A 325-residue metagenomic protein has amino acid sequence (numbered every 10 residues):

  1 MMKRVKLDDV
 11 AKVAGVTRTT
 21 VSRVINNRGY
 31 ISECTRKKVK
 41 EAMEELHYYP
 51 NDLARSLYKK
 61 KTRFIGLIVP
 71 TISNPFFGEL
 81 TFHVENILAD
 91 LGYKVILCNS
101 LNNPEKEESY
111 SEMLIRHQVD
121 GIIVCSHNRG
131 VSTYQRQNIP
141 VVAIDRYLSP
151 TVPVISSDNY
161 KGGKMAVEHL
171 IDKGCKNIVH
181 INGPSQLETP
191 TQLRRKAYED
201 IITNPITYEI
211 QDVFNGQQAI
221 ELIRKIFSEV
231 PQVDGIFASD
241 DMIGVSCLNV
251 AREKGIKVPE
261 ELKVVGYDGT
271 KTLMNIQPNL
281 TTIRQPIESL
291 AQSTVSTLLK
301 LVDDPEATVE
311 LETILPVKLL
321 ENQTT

Functional and structural regions predicted by a protein language model:
M1-K6, K60-E168, D172, S228 (+1 more regions): Alpha-helical recognition/docking segments in bacterial nutrient-uptake and carbohydrate-utilization systems
M1-T62, F76: N-terminal helix-turn-helix DNA-binding module of bacterial transcription factors
T20-R23, L57-I72, H169, N177-P184: Short beta-strand segments enriched in small/hydrophobic residues
A42, H83-I87, T133, L193-N204 (+2 more regions): Alpha-helical structural signal in soluble globular domains
P70-E79, L97-K106, I155-M165, I181-R224 (+4 more regions): Hinge/beta->alpha junction and helix N-cap segments in small-molecule ligand-binding domains
R224-K225, E229-T325: Flexible loop/turn connectors
